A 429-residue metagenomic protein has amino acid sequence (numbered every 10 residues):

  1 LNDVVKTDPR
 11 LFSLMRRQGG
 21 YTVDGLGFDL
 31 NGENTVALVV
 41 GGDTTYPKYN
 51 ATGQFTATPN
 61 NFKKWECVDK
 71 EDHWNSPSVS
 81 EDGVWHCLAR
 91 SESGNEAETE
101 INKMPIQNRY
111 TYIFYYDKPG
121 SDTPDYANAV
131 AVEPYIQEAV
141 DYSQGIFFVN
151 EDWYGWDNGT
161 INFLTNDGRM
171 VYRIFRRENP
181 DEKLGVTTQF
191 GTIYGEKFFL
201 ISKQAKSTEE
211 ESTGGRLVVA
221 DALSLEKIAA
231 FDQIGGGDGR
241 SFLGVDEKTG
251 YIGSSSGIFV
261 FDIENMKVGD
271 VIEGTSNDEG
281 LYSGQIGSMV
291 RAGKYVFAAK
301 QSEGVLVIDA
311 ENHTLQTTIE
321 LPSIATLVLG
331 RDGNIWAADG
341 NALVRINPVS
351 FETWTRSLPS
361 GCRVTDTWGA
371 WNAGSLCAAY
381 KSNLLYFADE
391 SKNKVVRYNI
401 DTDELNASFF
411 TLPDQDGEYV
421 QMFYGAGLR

Functional and structural regions predicted by a protein language model:
L1-I136: Ubiquitin-like/PB1-type beta-grasp interaction modules and other compact soluble beta-rich domains
Q144, F148-D157, L200-S212, Y251-S256 (+5 more regions): Conserved beta-strand positions in repeat-built beta-propeller and related beta-rich domains
E151-R240: Post-signal peptide N-terminal segment of secreted/secretory-pathway proteins
T160-N162, G215-V218, G257-F259, G304-L306 (+2 more regions): A short loop-to-beta-strand structural motif that recurs across blades of beta-propeller domains
N166-G168, D221-L225, D262-M266, D309-H313 (+2 more regions): Short loop/turn segments that connect beta-strands within beta-propeller blades
M170-P180, K227-Q233, V268-N277, Q316-L321 (+2 more regions): Beta-propeller fold detector
K183-T192, Q233-E247, D278-G293, P322-D332 (+2 more regions): Repeated scaffold domains used in trafficking and secretory/extracellular systems, primarily beta-propellers
D262, V268-R356: Solenoidal tandem-repeat scaffolds enriched in leucines and small polar residues
